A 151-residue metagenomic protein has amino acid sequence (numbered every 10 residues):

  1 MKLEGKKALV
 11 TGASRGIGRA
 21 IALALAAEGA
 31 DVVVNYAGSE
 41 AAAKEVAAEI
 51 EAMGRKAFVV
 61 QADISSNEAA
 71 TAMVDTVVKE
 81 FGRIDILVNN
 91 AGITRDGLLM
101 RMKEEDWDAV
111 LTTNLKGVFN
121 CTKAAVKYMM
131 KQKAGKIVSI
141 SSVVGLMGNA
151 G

Functional and structural regions predicted by a protein language model:
K7, S14-G16: Conserved glycine-rich cofactor-binding loop
E28-E45: Conserved glycine-rich Rossmann-like NAD(P)H-binding loop of the short-chain dehydrogenase/reductase
E40-A41, Q61-M73, E104: The beta1-alpha1 cofactor-binding region of Rossmann-like NAD(H)/NADP(H)-dependent oxidoreductases
M53-K56, T76-L87, R95, D106 (+1 more regions): A glycine-rich helix->loop->beta "capping" turn within Rossmann-like NAD(P)(H)-dependent oxidoreductase domains
L98-L99, D106-L111: Substrate-binding pocket helix/loop in short-chain dehydrogenase/reductase
T122-K123: A short, exposed helix-loop element centered on a Lys and neighboring polar residues
S142: Residue(s) in the substrate-gating loop at a strand-loop-helix junction that position the organic substrate next
